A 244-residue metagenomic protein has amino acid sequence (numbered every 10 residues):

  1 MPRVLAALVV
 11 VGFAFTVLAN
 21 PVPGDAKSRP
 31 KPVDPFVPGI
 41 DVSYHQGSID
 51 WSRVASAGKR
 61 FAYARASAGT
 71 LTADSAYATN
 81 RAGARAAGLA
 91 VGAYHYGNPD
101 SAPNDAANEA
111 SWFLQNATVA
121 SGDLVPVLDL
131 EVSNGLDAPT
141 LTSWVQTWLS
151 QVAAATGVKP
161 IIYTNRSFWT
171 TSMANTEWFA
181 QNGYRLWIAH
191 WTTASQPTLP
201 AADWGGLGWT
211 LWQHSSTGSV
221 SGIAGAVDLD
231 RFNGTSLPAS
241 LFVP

Functional and structural regions predicted by a protein language model:
M1-A26: Secretory targeting and sorting signals
S28-G47, S52, F179-P244: Functionally critical loop-and-helix segments that line ligand-binding/catalytic clefts of soluble enzyme domains
R29-V158, N182-G183: Substrate-binding cleft of extracellular glycoside hydrolase catalytic domains
L71, D100, W169, S195 (+1 more regions): Flexible, glycine-rich phosphate/dinucleotide-binding loops and adjacent beta-alpha linkers at cofactor/substrate
P99, E131-V132, R166-F168, T193: Short beta-alpha junction loops
A102-D105, F168-F179, L199: Glycine-rich, charge-decorated loop segments at or immediately adjacent to ligand/cofactor-binding or catalytic sites
A138-T140, S172-N175, I223: A short secondary-structure junction signal
T156-T171: Aromatic-lined carbohydrate-recognition surfaces of secreted/lumenal glycan-active proteins
